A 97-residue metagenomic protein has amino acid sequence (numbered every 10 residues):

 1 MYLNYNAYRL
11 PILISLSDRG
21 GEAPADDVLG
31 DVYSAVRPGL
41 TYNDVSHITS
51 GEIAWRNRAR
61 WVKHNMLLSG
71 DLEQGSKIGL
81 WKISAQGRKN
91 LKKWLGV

Functional and structural regions predicted by a protein language model:
M1-D26: Positively charged, polyanion-binding regions of nucleic-acid-associated proteins
Y2-L3, Y33-R60: Short, positively charged loop/turn segments that connect secondary-structure elements
R19-G20, S50, G75: Short acidic, glycine/proline-enriched loop segments that cap or flank alpha-helices
W61-N65: Short, structured active-site "lid" loops
L67-S76: A short, conserved structural fragment
I78-S84: Minor-groove-contacting beta-hairpin "wing" of winged helix-turn-helix DNA-binding domains
Q86-V97: Short, amphipathic alpha-helical interaction segments positioned at domain boundaries
